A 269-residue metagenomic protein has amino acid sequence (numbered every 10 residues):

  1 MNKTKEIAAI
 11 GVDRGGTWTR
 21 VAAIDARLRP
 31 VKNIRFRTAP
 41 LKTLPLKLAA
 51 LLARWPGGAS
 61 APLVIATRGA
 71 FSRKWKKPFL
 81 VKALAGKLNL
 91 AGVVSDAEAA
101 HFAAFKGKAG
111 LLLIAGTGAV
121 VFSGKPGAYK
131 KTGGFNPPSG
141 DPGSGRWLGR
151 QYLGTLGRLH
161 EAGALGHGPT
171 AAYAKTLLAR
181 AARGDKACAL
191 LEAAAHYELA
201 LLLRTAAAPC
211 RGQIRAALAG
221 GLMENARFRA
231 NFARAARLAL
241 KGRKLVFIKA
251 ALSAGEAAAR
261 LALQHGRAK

Functional and structural regions predicted by a protein language model:
M1-P62, A83, A104-L111, Q151-K269: ATP-binding/phosphotransfer module of carbohydrate and carboxylate kinases, centering on a glycine-rich
T17, R68-F71, T117-V120: Short glycine-rich anion-binding loops that position phosphate/pyrophosphate groups of nucleotides and phosphorylated
P45, K74-P78, G145, R229-A230: Conserved strand-to-helix beginnings and helix N-cap segments that scaffold or border functional pockets
A53-V93, F105: Short beta-strand-loop/turn "lid" adjacent to the catalytic site in phosphate-handling enzymes
P78, A91, A97, G124-K130: Active-site phosphate-binding/coordination module
K82-L90, Y129-N136, R237-V246: Glycine/charged-rich beta-loop-alpha catalytic/anionic-binding loops adjacent to active sites
A91-A99, I114-A115, V246-G255: Active-site nucleophile and cofactor-binding loops and adjacent substrate-binding regions of central metabolic enzymes
K108-G157: Glycine-rich phosphate-binding loop of actin/hexokinase-like ATP-binding domains
